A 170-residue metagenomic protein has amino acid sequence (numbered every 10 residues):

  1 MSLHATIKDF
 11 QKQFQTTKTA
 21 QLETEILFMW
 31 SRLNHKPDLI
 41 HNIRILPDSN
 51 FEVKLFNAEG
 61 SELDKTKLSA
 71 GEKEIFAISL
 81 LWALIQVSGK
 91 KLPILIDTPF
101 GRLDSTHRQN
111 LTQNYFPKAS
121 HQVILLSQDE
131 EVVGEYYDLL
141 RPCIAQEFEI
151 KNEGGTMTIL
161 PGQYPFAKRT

Functional and structural regions predicted by a protein language model:
M1-H35: Charged, surface-exposed helical/loop "interaction arms" that form contiguous linear patches used for dimerization
Q13, H35-N57, I96: Long, charged, glycine-rich C-terminal linkers/tails
Q15-E23, E52-L80, P99-S105: Conserved ABC ATPase signature
M29, A70-I96: GG-anchored amphipathic helix commonly corresponding to the ABC/SMC/Rad50 NBD signature/C-loop
P37, T66, E74-I75, Q122-Q128: A long, glycine-enriched binding/interface module in the latter
P47-D48, I94-R102, D129: Active/binding-pocket-proximal capping segment
K90-K91, L103-L111: Conserved D-loop/post-Walker B switch-helix segment of ABC ATPase nucleotide-binding domains
Q109-T170: C-terminal lobe/lid and adjacent interdomain/linker elements of RecA-like ASCE P-loop ATPase modules
